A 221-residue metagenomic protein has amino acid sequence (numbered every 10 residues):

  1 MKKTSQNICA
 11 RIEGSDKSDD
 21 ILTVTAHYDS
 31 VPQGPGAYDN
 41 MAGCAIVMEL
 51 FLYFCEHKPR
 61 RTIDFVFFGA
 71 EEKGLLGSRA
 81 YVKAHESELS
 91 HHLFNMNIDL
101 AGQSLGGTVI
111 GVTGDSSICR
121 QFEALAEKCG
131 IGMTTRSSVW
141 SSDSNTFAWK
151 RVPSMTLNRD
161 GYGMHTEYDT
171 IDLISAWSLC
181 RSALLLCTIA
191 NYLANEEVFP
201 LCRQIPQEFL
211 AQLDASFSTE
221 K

Functional and structural regions predicted by a protein language model:
M1-A37, E49-E56, R60-T62: Soluble metallo-hydrolase cores and metallopeptidase-like ectodomains found primarily in the secretory/periplasmic
P32, P59, F68-Y162, E167 (+1 more regions): Metal-dependent peptidase/peptidase-like ectodomains
Q33-G43, R136, S175: Alpha-helix N-cap/helix-initiation motif
C44, M48-F51, L75-V82, C119 (+3 more regions): Extracytoplasmic/secreted envelope proteins and their assembly/folding machinery, especially bacterial periplasmic
L52, G163-K221: His/Asp/Glu-rich mid-to-C-terminal helical/loop segments that flank catalytic regions of hydrolases
R60-A70, N95-I98, E196-Q212: Acidic/histidine-enriched alpha-helical segments
